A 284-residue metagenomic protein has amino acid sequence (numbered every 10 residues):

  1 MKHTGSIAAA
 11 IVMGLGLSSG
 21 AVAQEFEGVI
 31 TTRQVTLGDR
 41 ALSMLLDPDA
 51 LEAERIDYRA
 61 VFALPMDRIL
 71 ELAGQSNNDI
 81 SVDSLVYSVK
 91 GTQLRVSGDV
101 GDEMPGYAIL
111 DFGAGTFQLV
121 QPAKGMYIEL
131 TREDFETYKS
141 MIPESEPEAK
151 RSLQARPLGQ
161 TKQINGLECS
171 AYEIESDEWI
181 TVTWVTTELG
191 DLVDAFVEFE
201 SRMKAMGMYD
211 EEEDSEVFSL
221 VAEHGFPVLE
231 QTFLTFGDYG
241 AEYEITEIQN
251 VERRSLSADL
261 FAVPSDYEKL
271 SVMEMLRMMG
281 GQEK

Functional and structural regions predicted by a protein language model:
M1-A9: Bacterial N-terminal signal peptides that target proteins for export
G5, S19, T32-R33: N-terminal compositionally biased, intrinsically disordered segments and leader/signal-like regions
A8-G16: Bacterial N-terminal signal peptides
A10, V22-A23: Low-complexity, intrinsically disordered segments with a bias for serine/threonine
A23-K284: Extended soluble regions of mature proteins
